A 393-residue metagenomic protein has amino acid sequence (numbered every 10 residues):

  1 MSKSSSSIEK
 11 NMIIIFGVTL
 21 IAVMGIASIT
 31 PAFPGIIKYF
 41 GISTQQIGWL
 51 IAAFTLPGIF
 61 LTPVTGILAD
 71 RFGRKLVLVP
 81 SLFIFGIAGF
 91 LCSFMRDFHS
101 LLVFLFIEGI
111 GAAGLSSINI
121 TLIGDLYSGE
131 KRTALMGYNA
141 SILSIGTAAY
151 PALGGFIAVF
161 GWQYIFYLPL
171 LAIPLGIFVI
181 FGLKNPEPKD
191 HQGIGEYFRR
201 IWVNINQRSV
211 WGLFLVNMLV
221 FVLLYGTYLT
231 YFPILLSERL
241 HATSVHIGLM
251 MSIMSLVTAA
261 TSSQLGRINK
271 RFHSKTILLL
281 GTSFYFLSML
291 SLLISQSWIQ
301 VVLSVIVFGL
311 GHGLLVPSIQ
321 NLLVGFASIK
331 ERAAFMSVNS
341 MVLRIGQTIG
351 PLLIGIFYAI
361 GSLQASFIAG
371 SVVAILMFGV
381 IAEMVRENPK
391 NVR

Functional and structural regions predicted by a protein language model:
S2-S5, K184-F214: Juxtamembrane intracellular "pre-TM" segments in multi-pass secondary transporters
A27, T55-P63, T147-A148, S255-S263 (+1 more regions): Residue-level signature of mid-helix packing/kink "hotspots" within the transmembrane helices of 12-pass Major
G41, G73, F94-S100, S128 (+2 more regions): Helix-breaking motifs and short loop linkers at transmembrane-helix boundaries and internal kinks in secondary membrane
F60-R96: Conserved MFS/SLC helix-loop-helix module at the cytosolic interface between two early adjacent transmembrane helices
T62-G73, T261-H273, Y358: Helix-to-loop junctions at the C-terminal end of transmembrane segments in multipass secondary transporters
I84, A88-L91, H99-I107, I299-V307: Paired small-residue
F104-L143: Cytoplasmic helix-loop-helix junction between adjacent transmembrane helices in 12-TM secondary transporters
Y138-F181: Helix-loop-helix hairpin linking two adjacent transmembrane segments in secondary transporters
